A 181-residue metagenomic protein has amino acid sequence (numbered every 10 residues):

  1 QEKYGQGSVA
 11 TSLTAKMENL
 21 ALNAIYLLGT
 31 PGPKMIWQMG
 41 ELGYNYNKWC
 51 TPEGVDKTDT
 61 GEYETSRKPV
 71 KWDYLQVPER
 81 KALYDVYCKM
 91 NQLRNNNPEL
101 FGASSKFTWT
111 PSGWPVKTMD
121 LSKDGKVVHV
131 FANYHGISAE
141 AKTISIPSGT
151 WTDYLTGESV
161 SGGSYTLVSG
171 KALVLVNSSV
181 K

Functional and structural regions predicted by a protein language model:
Q1-S8, L28-P78: Aromatic/acidic polysaccharide-binding cleft in carbohydrate-active enzymes
Q1-T30, G102, W109-W114, S122: Alpha-amylase-like alpha-glycosidases and glucanotransferases acting on alpha-linked glucans and related
L27, M39-E41, M90, H129 (+1 more regions): Conserved, mostly hydrophobic/aromatic
E41-N45, K126, Y134-I137, A172 (+1 more regions): Short, solvent-exposed loop/turn segments at secondary-structure junctions
S66-S112, K171: Aromatic- and carboxylate-lined catalytic core of secreted/periplasmic carbohydrate-active enzymes
W109-S145: Carbohydrate-binding surface patches
S145-G157: Solvent-exposed beta-hairpin/edge-strand motifs
S161-K181: C-terminal beta-strand-rich structural cap/linker in extracellular carbohydrate-active enzymes
